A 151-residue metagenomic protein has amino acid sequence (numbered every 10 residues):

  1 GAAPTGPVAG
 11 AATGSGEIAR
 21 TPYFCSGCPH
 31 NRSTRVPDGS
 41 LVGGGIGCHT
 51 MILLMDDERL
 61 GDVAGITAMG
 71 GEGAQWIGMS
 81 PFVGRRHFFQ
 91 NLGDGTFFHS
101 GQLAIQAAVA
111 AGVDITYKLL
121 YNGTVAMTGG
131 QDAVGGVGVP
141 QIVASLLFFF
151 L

Functional and structural regions predicted by a protein language model:
G1, L146-L147: Short amphipathic C-terminal alpha-helix that caps PH/PH-like domains
G1-D38: Flexible inter-domain linker/hinge segments
T34, I105, V143: Short glycine-/small-residue-rich flexible loop motifs, especially phosphate/cofactor-binding loops
L41, I46-M127, G135-V139: Thiamine diphosphate
A108, S145-L146: Generic structural signal for hydrophobic
V139-S145: N-terminal glycine-rich dinucleotide-binding loop that anchors FAD/FMN and/or NAD(P) in oxidoreductases
F150-L151: Structural signature of the thiamine diphosphate
